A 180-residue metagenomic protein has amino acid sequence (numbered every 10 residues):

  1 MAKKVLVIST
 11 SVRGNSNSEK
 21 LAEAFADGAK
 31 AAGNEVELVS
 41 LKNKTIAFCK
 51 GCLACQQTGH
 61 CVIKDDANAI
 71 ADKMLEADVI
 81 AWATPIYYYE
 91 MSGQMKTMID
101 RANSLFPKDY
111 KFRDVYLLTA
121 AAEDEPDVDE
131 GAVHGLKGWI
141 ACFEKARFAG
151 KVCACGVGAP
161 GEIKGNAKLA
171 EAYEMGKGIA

Functional and structural regions predicted by a protein language model:
M1-L105, G161-A180: N-terminal beta1-alpha1-beta2 submodule of the flavodoxin-like/Rossmannoid cofactor-binding fold
L6-I8, E37-V39, Y116-T119, A149-V152: Hydrophobic/aromatic beta-strand patches that form the interior of the parallel beta-sheet core in alpha/beta enzyme
T84, C155-G156: Residues that line or immediately flank small-molecule/substrate-binding pockets and catalytic motifs
G93-Q94, F106-G150: Short, glycine-/small-residue-rich phosphate/pyrophosphate-handling segment
A120, G156-E162: A short acidic, helix-capping loop that chelates divalent metal ions and anchors anionic groups
L136-A154, I163, Y173-E174, G178-A180: A charged, well-structured terminal subsegment
